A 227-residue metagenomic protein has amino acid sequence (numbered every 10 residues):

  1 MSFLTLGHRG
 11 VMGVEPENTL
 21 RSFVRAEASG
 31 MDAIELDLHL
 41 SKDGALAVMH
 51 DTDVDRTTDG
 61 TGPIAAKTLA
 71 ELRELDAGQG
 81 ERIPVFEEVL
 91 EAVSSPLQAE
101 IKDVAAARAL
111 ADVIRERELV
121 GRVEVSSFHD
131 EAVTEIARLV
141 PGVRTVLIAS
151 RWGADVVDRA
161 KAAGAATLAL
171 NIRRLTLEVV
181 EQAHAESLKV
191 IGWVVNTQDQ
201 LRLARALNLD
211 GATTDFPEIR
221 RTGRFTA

Functional and structural regions predicted by a protein language model:
M1-A227: Phosphate-group recognition and catalysis centered on beta-loop-alpha active-site segments
